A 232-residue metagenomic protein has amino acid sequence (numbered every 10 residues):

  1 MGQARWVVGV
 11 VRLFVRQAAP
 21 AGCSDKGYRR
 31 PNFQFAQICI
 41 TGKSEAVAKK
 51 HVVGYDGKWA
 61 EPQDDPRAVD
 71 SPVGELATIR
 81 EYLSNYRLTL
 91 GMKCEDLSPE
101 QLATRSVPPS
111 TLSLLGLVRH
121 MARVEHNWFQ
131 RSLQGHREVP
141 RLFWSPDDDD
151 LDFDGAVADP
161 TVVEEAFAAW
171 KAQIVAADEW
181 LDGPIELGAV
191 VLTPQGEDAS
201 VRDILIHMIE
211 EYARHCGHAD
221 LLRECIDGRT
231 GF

Functional and structural regions predicted by a protein language model:
F14, Y28, F33-F35: Aromatic (phenylalanine/tyrosine) cluster motif
D25-K26, N32, K43-E45: Intrinsically disordered, low-complexity polyampholyte segments enriched for Lys and acidic residues
G42-P62, P66, L76, R80-D150 (+1 more regions): Short, contiguous alpha-helical
V73-I79, T161-E164: Active-site rim elements
D150-A189, R202-M208: Acidic/histidine-rich alpha-helical segments that form the ligand environment of transition-metal centers
